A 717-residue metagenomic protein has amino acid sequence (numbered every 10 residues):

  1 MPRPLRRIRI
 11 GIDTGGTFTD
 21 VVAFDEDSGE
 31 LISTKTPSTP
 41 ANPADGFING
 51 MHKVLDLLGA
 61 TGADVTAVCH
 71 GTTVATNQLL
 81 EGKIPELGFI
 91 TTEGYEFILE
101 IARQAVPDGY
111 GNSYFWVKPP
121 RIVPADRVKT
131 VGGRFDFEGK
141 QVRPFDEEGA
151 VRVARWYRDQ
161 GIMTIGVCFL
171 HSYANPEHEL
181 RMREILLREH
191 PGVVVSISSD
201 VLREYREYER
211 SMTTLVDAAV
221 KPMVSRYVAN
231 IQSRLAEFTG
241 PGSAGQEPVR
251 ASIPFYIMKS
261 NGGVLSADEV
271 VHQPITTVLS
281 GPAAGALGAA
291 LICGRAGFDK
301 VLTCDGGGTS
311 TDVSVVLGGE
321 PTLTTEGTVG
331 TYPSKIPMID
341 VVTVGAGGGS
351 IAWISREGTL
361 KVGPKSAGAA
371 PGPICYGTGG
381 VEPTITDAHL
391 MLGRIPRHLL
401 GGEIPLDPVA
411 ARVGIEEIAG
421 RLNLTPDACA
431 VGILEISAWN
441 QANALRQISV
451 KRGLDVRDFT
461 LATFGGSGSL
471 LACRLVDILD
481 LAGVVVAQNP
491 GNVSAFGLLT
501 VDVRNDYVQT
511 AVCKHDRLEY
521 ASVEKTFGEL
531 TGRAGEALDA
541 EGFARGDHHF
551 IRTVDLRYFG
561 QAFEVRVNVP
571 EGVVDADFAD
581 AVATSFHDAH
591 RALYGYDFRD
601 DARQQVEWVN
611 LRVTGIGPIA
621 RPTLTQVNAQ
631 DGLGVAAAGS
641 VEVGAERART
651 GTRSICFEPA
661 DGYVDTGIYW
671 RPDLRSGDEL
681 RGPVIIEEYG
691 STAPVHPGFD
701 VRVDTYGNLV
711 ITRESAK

Functional and structural regions predicted by a protein language model:
M1-L87, D136, R143-G166, E179-S198 (+11 more regions): N-terminal glycine/serine-rich phosphate-binding loop of ATP-dependent small-molecule kinases, especially carbohydrate
R6, T14, E148-R152, W156 (+12 more regions): C-terminal, non-catalytic interaction/recognition modules in large multi-subunit enzymes and RNPs
G11-T14, F18-V22, S33, P37-G46 (+6 more regions): Conserved phosphate-binding loops in N-terminal lobes of ATP-dependent enzymes of the actin/Hsp70/sugar-kinase
V21, T34-A41, G88-G94, A267-S280 (+2 more regions): Glycine-rich phosphate-binding loop of actin/hexokinase-like ATP-binding domains
A23, L31-K35, G62-A105, L170-E179 (+6 more regions): Short beta-strand-loop/turn "lid" adjacent to the catalytic site in phosphate-handling enzymes
T72, F169-L170, S198-D200, S260-N261 (+4 more regions): Glycine-rich beta-strand-to-loop/alpha-helix junction loops that act as flexible
T164-T214, A218, V569-E571, W608-G634 (+1 more regions): Terminal amphipathic helices with adjacent charged low-complexity linkers/tails
E237-S252, G632-V641, A645: Intrinsic disorder/low-complexity segments
